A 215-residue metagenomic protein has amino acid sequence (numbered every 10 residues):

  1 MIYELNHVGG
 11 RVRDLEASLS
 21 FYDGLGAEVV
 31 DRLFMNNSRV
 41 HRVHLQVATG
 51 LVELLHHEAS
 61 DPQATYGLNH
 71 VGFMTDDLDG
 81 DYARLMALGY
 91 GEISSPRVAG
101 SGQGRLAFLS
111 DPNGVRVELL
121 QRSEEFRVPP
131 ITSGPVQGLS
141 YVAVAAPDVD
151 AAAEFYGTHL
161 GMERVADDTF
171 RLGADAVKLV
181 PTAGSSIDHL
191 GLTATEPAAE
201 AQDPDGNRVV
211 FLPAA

Functional and structural regions predicted by a protein language model:
M1-E16, L68-F73, L120-A153, H159 (+2 more regions): N-terminal beta-strand motif that seeds the catalytic metal site of vicinal oxygen chelate
I2-Y3, G10-L51, G80, A87 (+3 more regions): Core segments of cupin and vicinal oxygen chelate
D14, D77, D111, D148 (+1 more regions): Acidic di-acidic motifs
E28-Q63, P112, R116-S123, G161-A194 (+1 more regions): Conserved short beta-strand elements that form part of the metal-binding/catalytic scaffold of enzyme active sites
R32-L33, Y82, M86-G138, V144 (+1 more regions): Vicinal oxygen chelate
H44-L51, L55-Q103, L109: N-terminal accessory/assembly segment that mediates macromolecular interactions
